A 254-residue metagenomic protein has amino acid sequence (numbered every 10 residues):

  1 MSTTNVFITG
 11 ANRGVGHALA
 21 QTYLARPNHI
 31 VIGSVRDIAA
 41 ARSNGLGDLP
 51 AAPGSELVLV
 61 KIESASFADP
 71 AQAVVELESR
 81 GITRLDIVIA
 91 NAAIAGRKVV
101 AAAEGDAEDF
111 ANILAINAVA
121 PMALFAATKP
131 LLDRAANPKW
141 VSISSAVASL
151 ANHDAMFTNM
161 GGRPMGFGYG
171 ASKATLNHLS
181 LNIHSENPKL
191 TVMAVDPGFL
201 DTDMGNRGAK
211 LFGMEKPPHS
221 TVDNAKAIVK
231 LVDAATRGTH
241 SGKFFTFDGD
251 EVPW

Functional and structural regions predicted by a protein language model:
T9, R84-A93, N117, S142-S144 (+1 more regions): Rossmann-fold scaffold of SDR-type NAD(P)-dependent oxidoreductases
T9-N12, G16-L24: N-terminal Rossmann NAD(P)H-binding glycine-rich loop of SDR-like oxidoreductase domains
L24-S43: Conserved glycine-rich Rossmann-like NAD(P)H-binding loop of the short-chain dehydrogenase/reductase
L49-A68: Rossmann-fold cofactor-recognition segment
P53-V58, E76-V88, G96: A glycine-rich helix->loop->beta "capping" turn within Rossmann-like NAD(P)(H)-dependent oxidoreductase domains
E63-T83: Conserved Rossmann-fold cofactor-binding substructure of NAD(P)-dependent oxidoreductases
A93-M122, K129, D133-S185: Catalytic loop of short-chain dehydrogenase/reductase
K189-L190, A194, T202, N206-W254: C-terminal helical subdomain
